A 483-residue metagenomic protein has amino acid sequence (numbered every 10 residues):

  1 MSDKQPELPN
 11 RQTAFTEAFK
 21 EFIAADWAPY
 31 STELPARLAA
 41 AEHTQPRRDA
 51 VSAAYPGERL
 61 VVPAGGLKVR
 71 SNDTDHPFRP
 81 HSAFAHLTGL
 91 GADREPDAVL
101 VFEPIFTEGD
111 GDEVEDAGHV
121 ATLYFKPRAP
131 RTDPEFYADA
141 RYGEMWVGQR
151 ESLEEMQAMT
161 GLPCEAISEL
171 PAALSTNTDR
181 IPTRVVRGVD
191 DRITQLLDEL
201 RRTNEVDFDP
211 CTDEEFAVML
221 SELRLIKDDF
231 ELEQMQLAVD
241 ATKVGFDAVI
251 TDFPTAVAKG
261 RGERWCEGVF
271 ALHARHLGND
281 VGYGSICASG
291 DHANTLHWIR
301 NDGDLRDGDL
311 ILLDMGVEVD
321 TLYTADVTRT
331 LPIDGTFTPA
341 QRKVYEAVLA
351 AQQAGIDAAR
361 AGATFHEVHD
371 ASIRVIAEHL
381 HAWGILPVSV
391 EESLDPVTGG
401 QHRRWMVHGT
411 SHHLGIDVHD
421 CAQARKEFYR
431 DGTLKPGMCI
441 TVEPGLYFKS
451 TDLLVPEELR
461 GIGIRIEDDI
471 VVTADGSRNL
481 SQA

Functional and structural regions predicted by a protein language model:
M1-A483: Active-site neighborhoods and metal-handling regions in enzymes and metal-associated proteins
